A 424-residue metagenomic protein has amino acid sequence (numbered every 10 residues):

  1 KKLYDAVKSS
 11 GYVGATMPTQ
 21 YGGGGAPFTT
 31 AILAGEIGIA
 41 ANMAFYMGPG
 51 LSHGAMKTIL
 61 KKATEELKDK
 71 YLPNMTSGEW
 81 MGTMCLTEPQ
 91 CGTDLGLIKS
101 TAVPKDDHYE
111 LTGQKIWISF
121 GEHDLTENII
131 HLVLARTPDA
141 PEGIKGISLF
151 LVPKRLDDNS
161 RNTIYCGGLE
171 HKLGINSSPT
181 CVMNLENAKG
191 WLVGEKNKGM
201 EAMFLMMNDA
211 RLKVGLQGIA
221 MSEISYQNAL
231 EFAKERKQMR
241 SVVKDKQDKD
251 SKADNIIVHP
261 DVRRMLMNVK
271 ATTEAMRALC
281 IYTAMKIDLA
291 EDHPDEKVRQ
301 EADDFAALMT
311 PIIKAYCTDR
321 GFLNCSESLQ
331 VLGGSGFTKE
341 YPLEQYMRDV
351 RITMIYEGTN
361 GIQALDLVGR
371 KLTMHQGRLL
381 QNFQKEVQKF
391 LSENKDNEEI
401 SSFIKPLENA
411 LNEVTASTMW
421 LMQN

Functional and structural regions predicted by a protein language model:
K2-D69, P73, S77, T126-I130 (+1 more regions): Internal helix-loop-helix
S9-Y12, L51-S52, A63-S100, P104 (+3 more regions): Internal maturation/activation junctions in enzymes
G11, P104, I175, Y282 (+1 more regions): Alpha-helix capping/hinge segments and adjacent helical runs
V13-Y21, G35-M43, L51-L60, T83-C85 (+10 more regions): Glycine- and acidic
D107-H108, T112-R161: A short core secondary-structure module
W117, R155-G167, K172, P179-A210 (+2 more regions): A glycine-rich, basic-preceded beta-loop-alpha segment at the flavin cofactor/substrate interface of flavin-utilizing
V193-M206, E235-H259, K286-F305, Q330-D349 (+5 more regions): Conserved catalytic-core motifs characterized by acidic clusters
R211-A290, Q376-N424: Extended amphipathic alpha-helical segments enriched in small hydrophobics
